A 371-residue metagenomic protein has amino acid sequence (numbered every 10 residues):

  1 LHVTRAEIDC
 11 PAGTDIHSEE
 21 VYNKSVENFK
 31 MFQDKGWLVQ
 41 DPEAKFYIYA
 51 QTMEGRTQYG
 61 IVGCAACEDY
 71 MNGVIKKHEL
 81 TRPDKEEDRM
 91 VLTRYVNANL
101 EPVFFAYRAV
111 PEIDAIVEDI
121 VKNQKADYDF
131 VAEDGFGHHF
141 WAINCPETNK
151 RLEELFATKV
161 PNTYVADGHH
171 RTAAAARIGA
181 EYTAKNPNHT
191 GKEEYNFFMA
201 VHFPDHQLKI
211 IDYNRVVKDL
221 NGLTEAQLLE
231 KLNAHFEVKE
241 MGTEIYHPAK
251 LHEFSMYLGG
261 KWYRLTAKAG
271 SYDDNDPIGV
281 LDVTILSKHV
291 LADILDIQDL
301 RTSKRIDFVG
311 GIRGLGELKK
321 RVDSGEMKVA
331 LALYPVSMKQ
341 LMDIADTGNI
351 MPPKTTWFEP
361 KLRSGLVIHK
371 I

Functional and structural regions predicted by a protein language model:
L1-I371: Surface-exposed, charge/polar-rich loops and edge strands
